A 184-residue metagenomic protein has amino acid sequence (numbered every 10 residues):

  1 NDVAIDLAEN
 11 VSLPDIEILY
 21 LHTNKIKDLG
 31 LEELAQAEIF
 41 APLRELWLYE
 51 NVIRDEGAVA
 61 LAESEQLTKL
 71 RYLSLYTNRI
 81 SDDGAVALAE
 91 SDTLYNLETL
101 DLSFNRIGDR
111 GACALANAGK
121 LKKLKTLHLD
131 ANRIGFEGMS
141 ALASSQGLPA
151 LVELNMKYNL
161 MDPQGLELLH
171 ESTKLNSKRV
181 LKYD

Functional and structural regions predicted by a protein language model:
N1-D2, R44, K69: Short, intrinsically disordered, charge-balanced linker/junction segments flanking boundaries in proteins
N1-E9, K27-Q36, R54-E63, S81-E90 (+3 more regions): Leucine-rich repeat
V11-P14, E38-A41, E65-T68, D92-Y95 (+3 more regions): Inter-repeat linker/turn residues at the boundaries of leucine-rich repeats
E17-L21, L46-L48, L70-L75, L97-L102 (+3 more regions): Conserved hydrophobic beta-strand positions in leucine-rich repeat
Y20-E32, F40-I53: A generic tandem-repeat structural signature
I39, Y49, Y76, T93 (+7 more regions): Long, compositionally biased, intrinsically disordered segments
A143-D184: Leucine-rich solenoid repeat scaffolds
